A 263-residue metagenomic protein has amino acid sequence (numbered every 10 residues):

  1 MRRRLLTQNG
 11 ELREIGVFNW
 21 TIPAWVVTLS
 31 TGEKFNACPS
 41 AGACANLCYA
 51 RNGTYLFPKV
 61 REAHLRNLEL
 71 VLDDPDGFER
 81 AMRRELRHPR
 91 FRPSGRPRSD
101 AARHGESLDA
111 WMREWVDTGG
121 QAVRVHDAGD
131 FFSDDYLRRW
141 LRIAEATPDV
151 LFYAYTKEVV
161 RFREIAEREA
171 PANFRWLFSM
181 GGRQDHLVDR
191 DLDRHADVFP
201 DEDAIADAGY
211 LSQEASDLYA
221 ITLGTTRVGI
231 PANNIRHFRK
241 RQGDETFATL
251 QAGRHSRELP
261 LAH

Functional and structural regions predicted by a protein language model:
M1-H263: Class I S-adenosyl-L-methionine
